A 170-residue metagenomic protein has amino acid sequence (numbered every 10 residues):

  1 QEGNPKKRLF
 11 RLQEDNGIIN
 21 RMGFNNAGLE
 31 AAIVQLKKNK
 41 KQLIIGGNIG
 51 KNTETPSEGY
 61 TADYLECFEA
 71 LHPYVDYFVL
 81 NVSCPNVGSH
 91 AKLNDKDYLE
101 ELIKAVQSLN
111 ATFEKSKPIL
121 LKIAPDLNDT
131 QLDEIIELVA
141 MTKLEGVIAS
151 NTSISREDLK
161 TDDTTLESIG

Functional and structural regions predicted by a protein language model:
E2-L29, Q35-N39: Flexible glycine-/small-residue-enriched beta->alpha junction loops that bind anionic phosphate/pyrophosphate groups
G23-G170: Conserved alpha/beta-domain cores
